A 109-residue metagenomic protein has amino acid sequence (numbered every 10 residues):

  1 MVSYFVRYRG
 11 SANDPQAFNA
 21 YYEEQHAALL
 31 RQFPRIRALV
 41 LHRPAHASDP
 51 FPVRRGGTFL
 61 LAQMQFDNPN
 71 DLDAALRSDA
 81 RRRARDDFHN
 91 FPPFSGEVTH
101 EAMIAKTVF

Functional and structural regions predicted by a protein language model:
M1-F109: Macromolecular interaction modules
